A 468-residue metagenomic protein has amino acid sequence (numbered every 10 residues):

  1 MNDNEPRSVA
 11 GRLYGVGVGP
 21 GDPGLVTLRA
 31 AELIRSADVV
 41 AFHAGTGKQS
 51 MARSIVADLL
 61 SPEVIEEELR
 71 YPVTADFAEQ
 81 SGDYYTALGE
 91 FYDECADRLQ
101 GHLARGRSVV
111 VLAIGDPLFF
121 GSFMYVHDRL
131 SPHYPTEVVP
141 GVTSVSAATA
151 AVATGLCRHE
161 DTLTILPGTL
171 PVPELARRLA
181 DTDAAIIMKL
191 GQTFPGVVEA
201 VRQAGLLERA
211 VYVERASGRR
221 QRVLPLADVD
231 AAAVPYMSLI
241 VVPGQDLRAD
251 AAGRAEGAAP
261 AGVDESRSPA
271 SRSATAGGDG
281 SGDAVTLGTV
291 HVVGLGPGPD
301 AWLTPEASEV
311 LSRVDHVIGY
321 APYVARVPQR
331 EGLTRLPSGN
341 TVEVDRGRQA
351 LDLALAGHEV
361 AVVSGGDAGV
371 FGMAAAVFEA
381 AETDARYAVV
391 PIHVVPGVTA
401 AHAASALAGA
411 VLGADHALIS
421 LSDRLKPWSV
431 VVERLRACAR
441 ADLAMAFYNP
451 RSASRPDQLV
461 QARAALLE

Functional and structural regions predicted by a protein language model:
N2-P23, L28-P135, L224, D230 (+3 more regions): Class I S-adenosyl-L-methionine
L13, L88, L179-V292, E359-V360 (+1 more regions): A contiguous loop/helix-start segment that scaffolds small-molecule binding in enzyme catalytic cores
G15-G17, L112-I114, L166-P167, I187-K189 (+7 more regions): Short beta-strand segments
E32-S36, L59-S61, V201-L206, S312-R313 (+2 more regions): Short, conserved loop/helix-junction motifs that constitute active-site signature segments in enzyme catalytic cores
G47-Q49, T74-A75, T143-A147, F194-P195 (+7 more regions): Short gly/pro/ser/thr-enriched loop/turn and capping motifs at secondary-structure boundaries
E67-P72, P140, A210-G218, I392: A generic structural motif
C95, Q100, L170-R178, Q192-V201 (+4 more regions): A short, acidic, amphipathic alpha-helical segment used as a generic capping/interface helix at domain edges
R105, G115-D181, A231, V370-A441: Class I SAM-dependent methyltransferase SAM-binding "motif I" and its flanking Rossmann-like core
